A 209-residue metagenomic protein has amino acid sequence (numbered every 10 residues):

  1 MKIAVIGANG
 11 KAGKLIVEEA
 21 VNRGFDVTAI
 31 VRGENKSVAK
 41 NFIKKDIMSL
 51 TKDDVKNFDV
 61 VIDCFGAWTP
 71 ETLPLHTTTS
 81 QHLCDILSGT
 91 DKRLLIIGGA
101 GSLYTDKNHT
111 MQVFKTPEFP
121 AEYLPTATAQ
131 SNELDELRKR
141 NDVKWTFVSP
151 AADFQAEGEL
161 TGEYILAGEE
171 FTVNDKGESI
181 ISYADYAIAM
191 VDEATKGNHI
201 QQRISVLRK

Functional and structural regions predicted by a protein language model:
I3-R23: N-terminal Rossmann NAD(P)H-binding glycine-rich loop of SDR-like oxidoreductase domains
A4, T28, T146: Conserved beta-strand positions in the Rossmann-like core of class I SAM-dependent methyltransferases
N9, G33, A100: Residues in the short beta-alpha loop(s) of Rossmann-like NAD(P)-binding domains
A12-I16, L83, M190: Hydrophobic residues within alpha-helices that form the first helical element adjacent to the glycine-rich loop
A29-K36, A152: Short, polar loop motifs at secondary-structure junctions
E34-T90: NAD(P)H-binding glycine-rich loop region in Rossmannoid oxidoreductase-like domains and their noncatalytic homologs
P74-E159: Glycine-/Pro-rich loop/turn segments that contact NAD(P) or position catalytic residues in Rossmann-like domains
S131, K139-K209: C-terminal substrate-binding/catalytic lobe of Rossmann-fold NAD(P)-dependent oxidoreductases
